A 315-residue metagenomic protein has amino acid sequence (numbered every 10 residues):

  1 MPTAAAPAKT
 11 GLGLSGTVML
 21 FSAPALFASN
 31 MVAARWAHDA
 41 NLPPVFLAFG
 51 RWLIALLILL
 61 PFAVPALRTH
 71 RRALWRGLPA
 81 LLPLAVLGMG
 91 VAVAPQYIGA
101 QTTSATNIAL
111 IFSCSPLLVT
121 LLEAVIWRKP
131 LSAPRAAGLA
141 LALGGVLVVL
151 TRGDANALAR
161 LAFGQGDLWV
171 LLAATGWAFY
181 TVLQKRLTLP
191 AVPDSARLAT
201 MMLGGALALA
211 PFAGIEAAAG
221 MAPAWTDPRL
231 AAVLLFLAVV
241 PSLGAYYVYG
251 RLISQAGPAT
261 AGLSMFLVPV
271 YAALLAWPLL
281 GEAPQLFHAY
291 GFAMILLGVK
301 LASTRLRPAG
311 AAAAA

Functional and structural regions predicted by a protein language model:
P2-G50, N156-R186, L207-P211, A313-A315: Glycine-/small-residue-enriched transmembrane alpha-helix faces in small-molecule transporters and effluxers
L12-G16, N41-V45, F49, A73-P79 (+3 more regions): Juxtamembrane helix-entry segments on the extracytoplasmic side of multipass membrane proteins
L26-M31, L60-F112, T120, V148 (+1 more regions): Specific transmembrane alpha-helical segments of multi-pass solute transporters/efflux pumps, especially DMT/EamA
A37, L47, R51, G99 (+10 more regions): Hydrophobic/aromatic residues within transmembrane alpha-helices of multi-pass small-molecule transporters
A40-V91, L118, T175-L183, L198-A219 (+2 more regions): Transmembrane alpha-helices of multi-pass small-molecule transport proteins
G50, M89, V93, I108-C114 (+2 more regions): Helix-helix packing/entry segments at the starts of transmembrane helices
I58-A66, S115-A140, V270-Y290: C-terminal transmembrane-helix exit sites in multi-pass transporters
L59, L131-G153, L209, F266 (+2 more regions): Hydrophobic transmembrane alpha-helices of multi-pass small-molecule transport proteins
